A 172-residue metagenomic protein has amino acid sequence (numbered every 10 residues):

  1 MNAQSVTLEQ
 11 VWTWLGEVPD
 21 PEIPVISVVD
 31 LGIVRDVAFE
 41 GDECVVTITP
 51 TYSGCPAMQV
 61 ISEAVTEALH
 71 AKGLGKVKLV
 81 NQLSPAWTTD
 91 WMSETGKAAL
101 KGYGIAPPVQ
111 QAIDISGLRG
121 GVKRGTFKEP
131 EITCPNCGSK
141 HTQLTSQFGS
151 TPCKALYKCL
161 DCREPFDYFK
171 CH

Functional and structural regions predicted by a protein language model:
M1-H172: Domain-level signature for proteins that mediate thiol-based redox and metal-cofactor handling
